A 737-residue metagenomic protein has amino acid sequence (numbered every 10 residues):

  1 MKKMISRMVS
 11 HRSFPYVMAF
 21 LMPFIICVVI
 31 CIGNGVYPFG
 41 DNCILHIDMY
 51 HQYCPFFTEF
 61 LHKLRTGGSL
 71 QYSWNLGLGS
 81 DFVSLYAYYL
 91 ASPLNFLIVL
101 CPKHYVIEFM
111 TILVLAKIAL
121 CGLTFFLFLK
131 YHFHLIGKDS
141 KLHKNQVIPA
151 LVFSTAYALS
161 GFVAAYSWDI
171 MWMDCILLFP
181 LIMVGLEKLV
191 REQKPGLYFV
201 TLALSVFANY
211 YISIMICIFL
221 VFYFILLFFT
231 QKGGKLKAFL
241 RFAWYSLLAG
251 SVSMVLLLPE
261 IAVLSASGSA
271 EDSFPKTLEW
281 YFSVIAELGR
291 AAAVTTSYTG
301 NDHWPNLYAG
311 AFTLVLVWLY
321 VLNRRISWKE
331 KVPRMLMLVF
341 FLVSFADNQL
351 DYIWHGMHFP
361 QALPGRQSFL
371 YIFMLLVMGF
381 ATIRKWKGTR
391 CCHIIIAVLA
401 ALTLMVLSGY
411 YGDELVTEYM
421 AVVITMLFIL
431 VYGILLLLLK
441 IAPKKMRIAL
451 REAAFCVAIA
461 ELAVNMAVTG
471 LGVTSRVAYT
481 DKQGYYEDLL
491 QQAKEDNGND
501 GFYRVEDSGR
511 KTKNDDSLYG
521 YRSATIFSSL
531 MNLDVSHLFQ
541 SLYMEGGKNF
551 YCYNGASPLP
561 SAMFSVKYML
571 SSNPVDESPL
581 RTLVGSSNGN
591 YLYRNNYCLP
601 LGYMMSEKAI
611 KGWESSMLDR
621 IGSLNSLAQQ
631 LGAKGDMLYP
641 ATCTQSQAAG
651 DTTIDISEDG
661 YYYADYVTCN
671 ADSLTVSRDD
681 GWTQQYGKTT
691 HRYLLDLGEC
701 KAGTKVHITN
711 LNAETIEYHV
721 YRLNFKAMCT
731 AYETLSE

Functional and structural regions predicted by a protein language model:
M1-V36, R241, L437-A454: Start-transfer (signal-anchor) and selected internal transmembrane alpha helices of multi-pass inner/ER membrane
P23-C27, L115-H132, N145-F229, R241-I261 (+2 more regions): Membrane-embedded helix bundles of polyisoprenyl
F24-F125, T155-I176, L257, L264-S269 (+3 more regions): Membrane-interface coil-to-helix junctions
I47, H51-H62, P93, A238-K329 (+7 more regions): Periplasmic/ER-lumenal interhelical loops and adjacent helix-loop junctions in multi-pass membrane proteins
C121-L129, L178-V190, I218-L226, L314-V321 (+3 more regions): Transmembrane alpha-helical segments
K130-K144, L189-Q193, T230-F239, V321-K331 (+2 more regions): Membrane-interface helix-boundary motifs at transmembrane edges
Q193, I212, V332-F345, Q349-Y352 (+1 more regions): Contiguous transmembrane helix-bundle modules in multi-pass membrane proteins
R451-E737: Soluble catalytic regions of membrane-associated enzymes that act on cell-envelope and secretory-pathway components
